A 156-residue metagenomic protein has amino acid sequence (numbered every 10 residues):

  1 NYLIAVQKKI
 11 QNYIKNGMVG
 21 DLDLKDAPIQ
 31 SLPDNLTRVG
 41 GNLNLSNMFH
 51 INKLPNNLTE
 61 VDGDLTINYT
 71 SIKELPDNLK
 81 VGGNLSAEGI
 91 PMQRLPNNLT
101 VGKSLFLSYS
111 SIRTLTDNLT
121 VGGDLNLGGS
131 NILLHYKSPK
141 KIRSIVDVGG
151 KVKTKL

Functional and structural regions predicted by a protein language model:
N1-P28, K140-L156: N-terminal capping/linker segments that flank leucine-rich repeat
Q11-N12, I29-D34, I51-N56, I72-D77 (+4 more regions): The feature encodes a structural signal of leucine-rich repeats
I14-M18, T37-R38, T59, L79-K80 (+2 more regions): Flexible, charged surface loops at secondary-structure boundaries
L22-I29, G41-I51, E60-I72, V81-M92 (+3 more regions): Concave beta-strand-loop units of leucine-rich repeat
